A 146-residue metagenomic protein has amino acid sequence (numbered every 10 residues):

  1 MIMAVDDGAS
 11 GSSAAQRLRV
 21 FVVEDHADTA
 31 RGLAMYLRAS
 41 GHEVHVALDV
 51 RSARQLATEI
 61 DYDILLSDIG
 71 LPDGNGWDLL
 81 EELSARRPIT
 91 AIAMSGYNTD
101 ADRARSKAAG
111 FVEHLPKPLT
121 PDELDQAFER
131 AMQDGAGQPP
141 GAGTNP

Functional and structural regions predicted by a protein language model:
E24: Conserved acidic carboxylate
A27-H45: Two-component/phosphorelay signaling modules centered on CheY-like receiver
A34, A101, L119-F128, T144: C-terminal output helix
V46-I64, E82: Acidic, metal-coordinating helix/loop segments flanking the phosphotransfer/catalytic sites of two-component signaling
D49, N75-D78: Acidic catalytic/metal-coordinating carboxylates
W77-P88: Short amphipathic alpha-helix used as the core "switch/output" element in two-component signaling
D78, N98-H114, Q126: Alpha4 helix (beta4-alpha4-beta5 surface) of REC/receiver domains from two-component response regulators
